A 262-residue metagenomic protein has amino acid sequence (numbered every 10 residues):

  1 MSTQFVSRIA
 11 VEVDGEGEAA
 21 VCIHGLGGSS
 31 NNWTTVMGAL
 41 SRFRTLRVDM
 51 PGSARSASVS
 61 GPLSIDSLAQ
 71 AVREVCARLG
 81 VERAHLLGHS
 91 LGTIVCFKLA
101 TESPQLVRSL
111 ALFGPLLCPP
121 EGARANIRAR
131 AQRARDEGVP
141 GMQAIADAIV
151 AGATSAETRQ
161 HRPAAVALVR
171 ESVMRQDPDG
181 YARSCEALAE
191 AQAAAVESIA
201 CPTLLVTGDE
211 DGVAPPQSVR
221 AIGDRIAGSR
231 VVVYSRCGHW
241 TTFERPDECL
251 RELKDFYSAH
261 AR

Functional and structural regions predicted by a protein language model:
M1-V21, S41-R44, V81-E82, A151 (+2 more regions): Alpha/beta-hydrolase fold catalytic core
I9-S58: Conserved HGGG/HGGXW glycine-rich cap/lid loop of the alpha/beta-hydrolase fold
S67-A84: Conserved acidic catalytic loop of the alpha/beta-hydrolase fold
G88, G92, C96: Gly/Ala-rich beta-loop-alpha elbow adjacent to hydrolase catalytic centers
F97, T101-E102, L106-G138: Flexible "cap/lid" loop of the alpha/beta hydrolase fold
E121-N126, E137-E197: Conserved alpha/beta-hydrolase catalytic His-Asp/Glu region
I199, L205-T207, D211: Short beta-strand/loop motif that positions the catalytic acidic residue of the alpha/beta-hydrolase fold
S229-R262: Catalytic active-site module of serine/aspartate enzymes centered on a nucleophile-bearing elbow/loop
